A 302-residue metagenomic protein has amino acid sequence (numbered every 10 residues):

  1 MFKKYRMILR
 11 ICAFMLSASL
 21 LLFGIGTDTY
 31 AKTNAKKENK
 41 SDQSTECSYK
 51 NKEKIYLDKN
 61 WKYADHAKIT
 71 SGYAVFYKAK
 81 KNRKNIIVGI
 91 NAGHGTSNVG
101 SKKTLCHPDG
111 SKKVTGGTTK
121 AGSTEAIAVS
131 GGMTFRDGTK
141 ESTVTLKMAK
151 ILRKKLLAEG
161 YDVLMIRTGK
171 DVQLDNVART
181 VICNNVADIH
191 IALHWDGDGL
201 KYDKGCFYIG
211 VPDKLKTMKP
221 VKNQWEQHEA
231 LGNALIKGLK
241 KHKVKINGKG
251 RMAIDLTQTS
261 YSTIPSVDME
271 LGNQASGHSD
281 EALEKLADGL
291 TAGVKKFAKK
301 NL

Functional and structural regions predicted by a protein language model:
F2-L302: Catalytic-site microenvironment of enzymes that process N-acetyl-hexosamine-containing cell-wall polysaccharides
